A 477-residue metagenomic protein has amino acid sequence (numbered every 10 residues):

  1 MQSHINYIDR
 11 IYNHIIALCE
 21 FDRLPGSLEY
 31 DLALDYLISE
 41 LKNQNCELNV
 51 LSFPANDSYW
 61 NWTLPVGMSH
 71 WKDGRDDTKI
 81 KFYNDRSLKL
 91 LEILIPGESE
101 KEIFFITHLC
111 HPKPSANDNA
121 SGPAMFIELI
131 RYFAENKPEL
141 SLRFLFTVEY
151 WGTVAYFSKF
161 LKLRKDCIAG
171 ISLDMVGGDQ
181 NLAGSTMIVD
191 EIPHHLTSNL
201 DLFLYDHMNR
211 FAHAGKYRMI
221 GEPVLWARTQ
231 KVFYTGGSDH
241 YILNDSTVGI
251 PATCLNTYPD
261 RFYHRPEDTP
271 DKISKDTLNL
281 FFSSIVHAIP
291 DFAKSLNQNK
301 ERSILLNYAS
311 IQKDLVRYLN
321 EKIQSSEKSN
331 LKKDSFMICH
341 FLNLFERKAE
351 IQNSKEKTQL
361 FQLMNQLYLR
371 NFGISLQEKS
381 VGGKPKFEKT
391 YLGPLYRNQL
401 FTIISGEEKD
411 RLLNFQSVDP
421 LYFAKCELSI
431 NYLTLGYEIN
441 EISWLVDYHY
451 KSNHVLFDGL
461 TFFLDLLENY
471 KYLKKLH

Functional and structural regions predicted by a protein language model:
M1-H477: Secretory-pathway/membrane protein signature
